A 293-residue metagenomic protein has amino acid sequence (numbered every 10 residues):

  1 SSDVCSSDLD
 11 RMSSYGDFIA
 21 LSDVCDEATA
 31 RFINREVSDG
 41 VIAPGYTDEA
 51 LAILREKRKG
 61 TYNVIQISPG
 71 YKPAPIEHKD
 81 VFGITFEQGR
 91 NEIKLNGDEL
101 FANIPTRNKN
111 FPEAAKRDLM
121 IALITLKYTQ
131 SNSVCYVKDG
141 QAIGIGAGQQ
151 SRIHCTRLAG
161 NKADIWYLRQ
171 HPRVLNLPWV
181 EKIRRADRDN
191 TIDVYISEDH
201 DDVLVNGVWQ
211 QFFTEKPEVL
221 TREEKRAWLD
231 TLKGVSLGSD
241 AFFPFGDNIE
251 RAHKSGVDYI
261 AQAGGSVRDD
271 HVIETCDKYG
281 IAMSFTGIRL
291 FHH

Functional and structural regions predicted by a protein language model:
S2-Y259, S266-H293: ATP-dependent carboxylate/acyl-activation modules
